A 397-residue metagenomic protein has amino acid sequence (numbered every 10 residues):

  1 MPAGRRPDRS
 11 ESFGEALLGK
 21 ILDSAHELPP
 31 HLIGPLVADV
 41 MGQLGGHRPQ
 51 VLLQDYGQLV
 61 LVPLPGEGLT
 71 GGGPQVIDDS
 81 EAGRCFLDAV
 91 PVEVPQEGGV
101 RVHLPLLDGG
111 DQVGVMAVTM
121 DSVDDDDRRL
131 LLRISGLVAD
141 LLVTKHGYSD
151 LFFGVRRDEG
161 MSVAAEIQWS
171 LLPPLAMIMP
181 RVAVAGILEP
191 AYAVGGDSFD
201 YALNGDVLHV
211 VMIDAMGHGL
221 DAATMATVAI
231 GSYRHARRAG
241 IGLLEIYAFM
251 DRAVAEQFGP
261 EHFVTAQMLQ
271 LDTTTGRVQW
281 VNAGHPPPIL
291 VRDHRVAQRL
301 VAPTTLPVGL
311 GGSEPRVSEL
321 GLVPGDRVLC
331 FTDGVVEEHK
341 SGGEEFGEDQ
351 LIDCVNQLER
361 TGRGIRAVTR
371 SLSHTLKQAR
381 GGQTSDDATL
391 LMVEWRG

Functional and structural regions predicted by a protein language model:
M1-E27, T144-G147: Signal-transmission linkers at sensory-effector interfaces
M1-G4, D121, L130-G154, S232-A239: Signal-transmission/dimerization alpha-helices at domain junctions
P2-A3, V113-S135, E337-E338, G342 (+1 more regions): Regulatory loop-to-helix N-cap segments in sensory/regulatory domains that couple ligand/signal detection
L18, D126-R129, D221-A239, D326-Q383: Active-site-proximal, acidic helix/loop segment immediately C-terminal to a metal-coordinating Asp/Glu
I21-V90, A283-G284, T305: Structured interaction and signal-relay segments at domain junctions
Q54, L64-G66, G71, D79 (+3 more regions): … and, occasionally, acidic/histidine-rich disordered N-termini of signaling adaptors
C85, G110, V118, D127-K145 (+2 more regions): Interdomain signal-transducing alpha-helices
V92-D108, Q112: A short, aliphatic-rich beta-strand micro-motif
